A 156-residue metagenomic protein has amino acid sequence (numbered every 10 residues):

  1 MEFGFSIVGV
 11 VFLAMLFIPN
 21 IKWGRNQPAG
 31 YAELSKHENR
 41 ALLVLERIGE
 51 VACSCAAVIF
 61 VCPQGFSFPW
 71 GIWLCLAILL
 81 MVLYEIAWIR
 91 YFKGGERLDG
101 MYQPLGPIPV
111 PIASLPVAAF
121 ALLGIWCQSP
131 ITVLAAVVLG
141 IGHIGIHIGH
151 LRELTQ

Functional and structural regions predicted by a protein language model:
E2-L16, P69-V82: Alpha-helical transmembrane segments
A14-A52, G65: Interfacial loop at the N-terminal end of multi-pass membrane proteins
I48-C75: Membrane-helix boundary elements
A52-I59, A113-L123, L139: Hydrophobic, membrane-inserted alpha-helices
F68-A118: Membrane-proximal helix-loop-helix units in multi-pass membrane proteins
F68-I72, S129-V137: Short, aromatic-rich membrane-interface segments at the entry and exit of alpha-helical transmembrane domains
L79-I86, V138-H150: Alpha-helical transmembrane segments and their membrane-interface exit regions
R97-M101, V117-L134: Membrane-helix boundary connector in multi-pass membrane proteins
